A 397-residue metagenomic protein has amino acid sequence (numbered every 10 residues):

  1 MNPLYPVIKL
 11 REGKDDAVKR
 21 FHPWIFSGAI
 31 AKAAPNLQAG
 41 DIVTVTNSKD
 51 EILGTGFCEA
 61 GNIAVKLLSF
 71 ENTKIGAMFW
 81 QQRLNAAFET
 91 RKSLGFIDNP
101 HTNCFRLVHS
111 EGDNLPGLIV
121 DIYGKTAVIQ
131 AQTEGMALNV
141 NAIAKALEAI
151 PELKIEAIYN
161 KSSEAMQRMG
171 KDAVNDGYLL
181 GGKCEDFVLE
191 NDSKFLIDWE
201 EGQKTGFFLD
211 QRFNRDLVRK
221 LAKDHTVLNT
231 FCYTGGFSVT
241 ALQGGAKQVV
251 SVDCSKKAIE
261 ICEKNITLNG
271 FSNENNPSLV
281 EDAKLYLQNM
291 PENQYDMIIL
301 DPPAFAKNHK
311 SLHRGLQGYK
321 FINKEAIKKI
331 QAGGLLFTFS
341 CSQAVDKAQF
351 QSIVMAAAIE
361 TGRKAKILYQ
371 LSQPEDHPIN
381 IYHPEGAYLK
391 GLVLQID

Functional and structural regions predicted by a protein language model:
M1-I122: Non-catalytic accessory regions of SAM-dependent methyltransferases
V108-D121, A137-F208, D216: Non-catalytic substrate-recognition/targeting regions of SAM-dependent transferases
D224-Y233: Conserved class I S-adenosyl-L-methionine
T234-K247: Conserved SAM-binding loop of SAM-dependent methyltransferases across substrates and taxa, primarily the Class I
Q248-D253: Conserved SAM-binding motif I beta-strand of class I
K257-I299: S-adenosyl-L-methionine
Q294, L335-D397: C-terminal catalytic and target-recognition region of SAM-dependent MTase-like enzymes, primarily methyltransferases
D296-E325: Mobile active-site "lid"/loop adjacent to the S-adenosyl-L-methionine
